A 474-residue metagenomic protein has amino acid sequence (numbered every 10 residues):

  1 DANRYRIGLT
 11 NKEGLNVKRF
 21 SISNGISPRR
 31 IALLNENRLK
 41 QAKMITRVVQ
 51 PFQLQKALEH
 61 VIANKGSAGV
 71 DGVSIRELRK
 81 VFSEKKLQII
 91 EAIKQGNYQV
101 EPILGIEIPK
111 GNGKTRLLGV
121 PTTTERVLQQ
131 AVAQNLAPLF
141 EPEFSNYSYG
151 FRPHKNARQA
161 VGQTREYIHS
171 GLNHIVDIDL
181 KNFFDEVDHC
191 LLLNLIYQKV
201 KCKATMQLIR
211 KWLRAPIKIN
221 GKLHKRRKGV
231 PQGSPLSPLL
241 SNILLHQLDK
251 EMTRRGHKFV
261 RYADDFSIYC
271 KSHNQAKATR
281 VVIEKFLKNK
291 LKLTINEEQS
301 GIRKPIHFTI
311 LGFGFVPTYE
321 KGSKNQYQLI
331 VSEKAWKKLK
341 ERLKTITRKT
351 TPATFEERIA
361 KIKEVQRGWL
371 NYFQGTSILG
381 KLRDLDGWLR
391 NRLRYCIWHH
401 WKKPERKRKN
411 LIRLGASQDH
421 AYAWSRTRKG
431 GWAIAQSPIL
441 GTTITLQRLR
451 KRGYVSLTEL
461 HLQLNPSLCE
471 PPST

Functional and structural regions predicted by a protein language model:
D1-S83, L87: Non-catalytic, polymerase-adjacent accessory regions of viral genome-replication enzymes
V49-L54, P102-L104, G111, L213 (+1 more regions): Core structural elements
F82, K86, I283, D386-L393: Short amphipathic alpha-helical coiled-coil/interface segments
A92-E107, G111, E143-H307: Conserved polymerase palm-domain catalytic core
L117, K225-V230, Q328, K344-R358 (+2 more regions): Short, solvent-exposed helix-loop connector elements
R214, K290-F355, A360, V365-R367: A conserved non-catalytic segment of reverse transcriptases and RNA-directed RNA polymerases corresponding to the late
Q299-F308, K361-V365, L382-R390, E405-L414: A glycine-rich phosphate-binding loop feature that marks nucleotide/adenosyl-phosphate handling sites
R392, I397, W401-T474: Extended C-terminal regions of large enzymes
